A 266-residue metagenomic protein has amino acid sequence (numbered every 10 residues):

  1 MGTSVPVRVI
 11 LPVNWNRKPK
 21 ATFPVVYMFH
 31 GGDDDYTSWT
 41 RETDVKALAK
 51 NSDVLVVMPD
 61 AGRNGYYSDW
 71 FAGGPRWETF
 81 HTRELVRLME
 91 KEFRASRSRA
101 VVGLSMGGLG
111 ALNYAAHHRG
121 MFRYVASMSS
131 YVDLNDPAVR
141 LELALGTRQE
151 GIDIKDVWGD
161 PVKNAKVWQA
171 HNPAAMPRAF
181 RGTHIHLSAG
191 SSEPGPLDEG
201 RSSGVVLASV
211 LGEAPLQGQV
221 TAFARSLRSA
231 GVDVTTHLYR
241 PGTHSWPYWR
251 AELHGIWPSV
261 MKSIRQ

Functional and structural regions predicted by a protein language model:
M1-Q266: Non-catalytic cap/lid and distal C-terminal segments of serine-dependent acyl enzymes
